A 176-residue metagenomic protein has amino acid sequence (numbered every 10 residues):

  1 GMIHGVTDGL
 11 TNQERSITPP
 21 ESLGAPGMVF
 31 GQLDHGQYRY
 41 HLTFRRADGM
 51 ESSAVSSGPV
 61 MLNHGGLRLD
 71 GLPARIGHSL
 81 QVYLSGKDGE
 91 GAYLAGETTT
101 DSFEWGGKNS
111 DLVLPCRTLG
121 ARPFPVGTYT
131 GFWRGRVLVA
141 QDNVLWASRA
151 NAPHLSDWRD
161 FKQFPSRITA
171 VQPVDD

Functional and structural regions predicted by a protein language model:
G1-G135, Q141-N143, W158: Disordered, low-complexity "stalk" and linker segments at domain junctions of extracellular and cell-surface proteins
Y40, F44, T169-D176: Conserved catalytic-core segments centered on acid/base and nucleophilic motifs
G127, R134, S166-I168, D175: Conserved positions at the start
A140-D160: Beta-propeller domains
D160-P165, Q172: Surface loop/turn motifs at the tips and blade-to-blade linkers of beta-strand repeat domains
